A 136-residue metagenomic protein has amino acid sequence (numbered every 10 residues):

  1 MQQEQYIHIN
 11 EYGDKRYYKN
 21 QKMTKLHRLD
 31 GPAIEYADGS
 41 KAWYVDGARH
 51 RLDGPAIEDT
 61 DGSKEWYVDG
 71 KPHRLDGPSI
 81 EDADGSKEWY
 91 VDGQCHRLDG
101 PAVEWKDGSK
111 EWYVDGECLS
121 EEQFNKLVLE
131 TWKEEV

Functional and structural regions predicted by a protein language model:
M1-V136: Glycine/tyrosine- and acidic-biased, solvent-exposed loop/turn segments at the edges of beta-strands
